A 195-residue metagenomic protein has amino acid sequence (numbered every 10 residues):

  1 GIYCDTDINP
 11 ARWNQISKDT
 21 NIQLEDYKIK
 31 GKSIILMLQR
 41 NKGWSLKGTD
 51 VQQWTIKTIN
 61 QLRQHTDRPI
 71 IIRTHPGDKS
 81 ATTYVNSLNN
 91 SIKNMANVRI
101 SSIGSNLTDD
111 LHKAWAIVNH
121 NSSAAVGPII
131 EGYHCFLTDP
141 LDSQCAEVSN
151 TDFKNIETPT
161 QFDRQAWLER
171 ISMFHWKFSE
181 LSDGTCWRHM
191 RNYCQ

Functional and structural regions predicted by a protein language model:
G1-G31, C145-Q195: Leloir-type glycosyltransferase catalytic cores
G31-G43, I72-P76, D139-P140: Short loop/turn segments at strand-loop or loop-helix junctions that form parts of catalytic or ligand-binding pockets
S33, P69, W115-A116: Structural motif
N41-S45, Q53, G77-K79, A124-A125: Short acidic, S/G/P-rich loop/turn micro-motifs used as interaction or catalytic elements
W44-T49, R73, I129: A short secondary-structure junction signal
D50-I56: Charged helix-capping and loop-helix junction motifs
I59-I103: Catalytic donor nucleotide-activated moiety binding site of glycosyltransferases and closely related
I103-S149: A donor-sugar binding/catalytic signature common to diverse glycosyltransferases and related nucleotide-sugar
